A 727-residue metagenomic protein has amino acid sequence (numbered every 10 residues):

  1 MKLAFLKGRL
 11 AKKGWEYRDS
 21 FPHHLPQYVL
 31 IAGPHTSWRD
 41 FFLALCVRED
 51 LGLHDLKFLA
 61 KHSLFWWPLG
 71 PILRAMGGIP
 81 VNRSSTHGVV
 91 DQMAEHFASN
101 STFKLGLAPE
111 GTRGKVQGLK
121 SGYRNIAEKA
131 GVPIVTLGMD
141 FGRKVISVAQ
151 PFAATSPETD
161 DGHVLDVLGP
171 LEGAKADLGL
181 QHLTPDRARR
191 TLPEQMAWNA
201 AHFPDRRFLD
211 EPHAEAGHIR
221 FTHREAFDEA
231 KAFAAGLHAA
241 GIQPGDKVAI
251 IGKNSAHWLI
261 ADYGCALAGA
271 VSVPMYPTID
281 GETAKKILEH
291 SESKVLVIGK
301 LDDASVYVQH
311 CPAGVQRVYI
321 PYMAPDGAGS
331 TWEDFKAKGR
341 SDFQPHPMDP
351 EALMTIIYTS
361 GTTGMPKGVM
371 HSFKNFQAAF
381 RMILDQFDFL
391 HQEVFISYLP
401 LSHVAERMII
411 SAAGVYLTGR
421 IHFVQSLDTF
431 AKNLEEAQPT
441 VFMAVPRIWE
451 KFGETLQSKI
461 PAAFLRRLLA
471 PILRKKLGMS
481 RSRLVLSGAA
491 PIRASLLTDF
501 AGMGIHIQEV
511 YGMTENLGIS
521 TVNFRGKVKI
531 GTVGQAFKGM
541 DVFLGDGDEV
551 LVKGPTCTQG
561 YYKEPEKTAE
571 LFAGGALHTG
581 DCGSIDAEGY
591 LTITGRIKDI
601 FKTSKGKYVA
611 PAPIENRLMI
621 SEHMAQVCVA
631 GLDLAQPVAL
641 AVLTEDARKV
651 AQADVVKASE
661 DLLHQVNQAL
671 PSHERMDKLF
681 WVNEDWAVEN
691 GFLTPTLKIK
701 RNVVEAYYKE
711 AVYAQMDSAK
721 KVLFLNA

Functional and structural regions predicted by a protein language model:
P204-R207, G339-Y358, M365, D388-V394: Conserved pre-ATP/AMP-binding loop-to-beta segment of ANL
L209-S255, D262-Y263, D280-K285, T331-D334 (+1 more regions): Conserved AMP-binding/adenylate-forming core of the ANL superfamily
E215, D302-P350, L456-K476: ANL superfamily adenylate-forming
R220-R224, M354-F380: Conserved AMP-binding A3 loop
P277-H310, A379-I396, L427-V441: Conserved ATP-dependent adenylate/AMP-binding module captured primarily in the ANL superfamily
I279, L544, G554, Q559-G560 (+2 more regions): AMP-binding/adenylate-forming catalytic core of the ANL superfamily
Q377-V394, L401-I472, K476-R481: Conserved AMP-binding/adenylation subdomain of ANL enzymes
T440-A444, F452-V528, D541, A625: Gly/Ser/Thr-rich phosphate-binding loop
